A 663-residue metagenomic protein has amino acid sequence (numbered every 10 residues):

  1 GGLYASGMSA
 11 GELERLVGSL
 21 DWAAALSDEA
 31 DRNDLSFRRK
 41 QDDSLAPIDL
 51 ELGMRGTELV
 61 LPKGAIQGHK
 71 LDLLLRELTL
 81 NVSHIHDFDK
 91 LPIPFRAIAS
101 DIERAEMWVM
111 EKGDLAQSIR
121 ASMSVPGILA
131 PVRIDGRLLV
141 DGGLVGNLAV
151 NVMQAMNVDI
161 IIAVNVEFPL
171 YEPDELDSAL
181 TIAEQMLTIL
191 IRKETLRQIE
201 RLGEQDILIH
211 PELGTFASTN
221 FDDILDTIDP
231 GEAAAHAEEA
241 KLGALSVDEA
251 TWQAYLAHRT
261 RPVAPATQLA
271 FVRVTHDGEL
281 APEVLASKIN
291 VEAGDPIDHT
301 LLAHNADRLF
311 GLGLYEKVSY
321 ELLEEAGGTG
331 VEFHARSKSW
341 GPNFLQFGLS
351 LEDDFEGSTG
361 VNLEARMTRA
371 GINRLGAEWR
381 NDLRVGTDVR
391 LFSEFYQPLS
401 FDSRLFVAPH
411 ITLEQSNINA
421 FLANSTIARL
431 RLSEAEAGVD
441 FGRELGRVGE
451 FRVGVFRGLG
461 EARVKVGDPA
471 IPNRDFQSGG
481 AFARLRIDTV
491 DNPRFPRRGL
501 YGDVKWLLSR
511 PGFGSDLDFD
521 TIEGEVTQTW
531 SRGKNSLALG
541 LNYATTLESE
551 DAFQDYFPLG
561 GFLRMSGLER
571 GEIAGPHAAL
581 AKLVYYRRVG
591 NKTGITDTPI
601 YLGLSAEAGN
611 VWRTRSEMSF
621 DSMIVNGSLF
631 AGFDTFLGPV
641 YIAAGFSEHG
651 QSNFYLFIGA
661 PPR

Functional and structural regions predicted by a protein language model:
L3-D307, G311-V318, L323, K338-S339: Patatin-like phospholipase
M8-S9, L80-N81, S100-E103, G113-L115 (+20 more regions): Solvent-exposed coil/turn segments that connect beta secondary-structure elements in extracytoplasmic/periplasmic
E103, G278, E324-A326, W530-K534 (+2 more regions): A generic beta-sheet turn/junction motif
V291-P296, T300-H304, G313, N591 (+3 more regions): C-terminal soluble interaction/assembly domains
T300, N305, K317-R484, V490 (+3 more regions): Gram-negative/organellar outer-membrane beta-barrel architecture
G330-E332, F344-D354, N381, D468-I471 (+4 more regions): C-terminal outer-membrane beta-barrel translocator/porin domains of Gram-negative envelope proteins and their
M623-Y641, G645: Internal helix-turn-beta structural module
